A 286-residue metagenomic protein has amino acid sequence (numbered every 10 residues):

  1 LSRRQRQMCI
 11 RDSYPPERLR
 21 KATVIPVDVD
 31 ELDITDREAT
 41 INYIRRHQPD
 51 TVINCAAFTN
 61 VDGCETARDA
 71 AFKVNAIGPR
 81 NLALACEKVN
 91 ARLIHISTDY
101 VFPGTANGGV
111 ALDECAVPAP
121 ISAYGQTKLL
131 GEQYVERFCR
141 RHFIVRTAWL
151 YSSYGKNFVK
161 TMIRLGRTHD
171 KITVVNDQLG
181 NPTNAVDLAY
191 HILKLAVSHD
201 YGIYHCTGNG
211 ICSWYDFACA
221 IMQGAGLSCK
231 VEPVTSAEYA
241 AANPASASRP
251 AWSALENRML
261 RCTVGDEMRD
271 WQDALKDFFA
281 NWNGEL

Functional and structural regions predicted by a protein language model:
L1-D12: Single conserved hydrophobic/aromatic residue that forms the stacking wall/gate of nucleotide- or nucleobase-binding
Q7, H191, S198-A245, F279 (+1 more regions): Mid/C-terminal beta-alpha module of Rossmann-like enzyme folds, strongest in SDR-family dehydrogenases/epimerases
I34-V74: NAD(P)H-binding glycine-rich loop region in Rossmannoid oxidoreductase-like domains and their noncatalytic homologs
R45, T66-I94: NAD(P)-cofactor binding segment of oxidoreductase domains
T66, K73, G78-N81, V101-V145 (+1 more regions): Catalytic helix-loop patch of NAD(P)-dependent Rossmann-fold dehydrogenases
Q133-G180, V186-D187, L193: NAD(P)-dependent short-chain dehydrogenase/reductase
V174-L179, Y204-I211, T263: Glycine-rich Rossmann NAD(P)(H)-binding loop
S248-L286: C-terminal amphipathic/interface module of NAD(P)-dependent oxidoreductases and related NAD-binding regulators
